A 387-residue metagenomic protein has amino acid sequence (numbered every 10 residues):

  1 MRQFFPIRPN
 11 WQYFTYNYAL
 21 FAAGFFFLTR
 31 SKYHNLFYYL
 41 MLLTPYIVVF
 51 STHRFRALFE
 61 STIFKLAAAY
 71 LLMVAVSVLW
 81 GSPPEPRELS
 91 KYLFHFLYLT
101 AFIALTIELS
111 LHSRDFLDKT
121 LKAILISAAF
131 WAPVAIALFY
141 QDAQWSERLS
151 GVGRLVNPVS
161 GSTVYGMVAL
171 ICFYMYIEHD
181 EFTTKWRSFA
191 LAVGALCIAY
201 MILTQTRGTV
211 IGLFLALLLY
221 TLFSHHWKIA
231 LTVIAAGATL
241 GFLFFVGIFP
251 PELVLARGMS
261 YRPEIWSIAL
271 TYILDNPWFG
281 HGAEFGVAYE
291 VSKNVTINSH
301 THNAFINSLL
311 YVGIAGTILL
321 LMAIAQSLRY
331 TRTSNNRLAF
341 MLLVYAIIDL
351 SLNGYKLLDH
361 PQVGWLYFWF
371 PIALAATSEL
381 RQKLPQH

Functional and structural regions predicted by a protein language model:
M1-T52, Y70-S82, Y98, A346-L352 (+1 more regions): N-terminal signal-anchor transmembrane segment
N35-Y46, K91-A104, L138, V159-Y176 (+4 more regions): Hydrophobic core segments of transmembrane alpha-helices in multi-pass, intramembrane catalytic enzymes
F55, W186-S188, V312-I347: Hydrophobic transmembrane alpha-helices and their immediate junctions
F64-L72, E85-E108, K119, A123-A128: Aromatic-anchored transmembrane helix interface
D118-Q144, V156-F223, M322, Y330: Alpha-helical transmembrane segments of multi-pass inner-membrane proteins
T221-G258, L270-D275: A membrane-periplasm/extracellular boundary helix in multi-pass inner-membrane enzymes that assemble envelope glycans
P251-D275, F279-V312: Long extracytoplasmic/lumenal interhelical loops at the membrane interface of multi-pass membrane proteins
M341-I347, L357-H387: Transmembrane alpha-helices of multi-pass inner-membrane enzymes
